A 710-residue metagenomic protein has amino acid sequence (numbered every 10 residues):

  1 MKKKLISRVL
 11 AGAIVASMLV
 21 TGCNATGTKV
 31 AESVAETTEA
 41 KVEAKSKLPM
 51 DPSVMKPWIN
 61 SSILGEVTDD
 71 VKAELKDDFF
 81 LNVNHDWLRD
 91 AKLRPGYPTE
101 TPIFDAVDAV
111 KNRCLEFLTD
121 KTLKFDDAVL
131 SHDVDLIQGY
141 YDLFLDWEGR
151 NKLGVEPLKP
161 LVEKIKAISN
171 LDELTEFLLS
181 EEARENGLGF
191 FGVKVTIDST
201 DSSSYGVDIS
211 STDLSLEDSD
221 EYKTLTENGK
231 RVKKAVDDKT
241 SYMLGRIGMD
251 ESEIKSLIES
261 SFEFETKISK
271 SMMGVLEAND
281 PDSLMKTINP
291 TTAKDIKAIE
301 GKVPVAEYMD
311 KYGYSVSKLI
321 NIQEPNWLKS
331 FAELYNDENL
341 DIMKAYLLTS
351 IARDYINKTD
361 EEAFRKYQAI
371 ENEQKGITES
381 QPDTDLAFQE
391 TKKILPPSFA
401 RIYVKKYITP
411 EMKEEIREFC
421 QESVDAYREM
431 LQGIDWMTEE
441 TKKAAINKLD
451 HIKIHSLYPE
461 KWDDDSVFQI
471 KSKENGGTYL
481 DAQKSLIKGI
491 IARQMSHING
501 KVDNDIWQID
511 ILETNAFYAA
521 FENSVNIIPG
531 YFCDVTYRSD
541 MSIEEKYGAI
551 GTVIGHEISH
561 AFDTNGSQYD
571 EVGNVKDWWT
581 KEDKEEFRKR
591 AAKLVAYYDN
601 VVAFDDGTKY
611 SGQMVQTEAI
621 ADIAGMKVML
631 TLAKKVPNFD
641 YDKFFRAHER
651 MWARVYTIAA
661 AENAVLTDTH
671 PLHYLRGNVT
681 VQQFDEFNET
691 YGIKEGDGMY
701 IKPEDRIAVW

Functional and structural regions predicted by a protein language model:
K2-T26: Sec-dependent N-terminal signal peptides of Gram-positive bacterial secreted proteins and lipoproteins
L19-A44: Sec-dependent signal peptide cleavage junction
A44, L48, P52-M55, I299 (+5 more regions): Intrinsically disordered, low-complexity linker/terminal regions across diverse proteins
S53-W58, A73-D78, N82-E148: Active-site-surrounding "flap" and adjacent substrate/cofactor-binding loops of secreted or lumenal enzymes, prototyped
T68-R89, L225-L244, M626: Hydrophobic/aromatic-rich, well-ordered segments within soluble, folded domains that form packed cores
W87-A91, S215-E217, V535: Short, solvent-exposed loop/turn elements at domain surfaces
Y97, H132-I137, D250-S261, L276-S283 (+3 more regions): Short, glycine/acidic-rich hinge or "gate" loops at secondary-structure transitions that mediate conformational
F117-E422: Noncatalytic, helix-rich "gating/capping" subdomain that lines the substrate-entry/channel surface of large enzyme
